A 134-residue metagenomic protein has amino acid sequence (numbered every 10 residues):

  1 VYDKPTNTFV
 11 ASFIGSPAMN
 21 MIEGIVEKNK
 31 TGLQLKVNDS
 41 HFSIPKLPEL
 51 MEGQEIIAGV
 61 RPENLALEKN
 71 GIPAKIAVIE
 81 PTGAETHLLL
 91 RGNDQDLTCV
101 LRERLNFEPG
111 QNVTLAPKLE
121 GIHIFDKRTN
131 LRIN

Functional and structural regions predicted by a protein language model:
V1-D3, A11: Short acidic-hydrophobic catalytic motif
K4-P5, L97: General secondary-structure edge motif
T8: Conserved ANL (AMP-binding/adenylate-forming) active-site segment centered on the GW(Y/F)…HTG consensus within
I14: A small-molecule sensor/coupling module
P17-I22, K28-N134: Non-catalytic connector elements of ABC transporters
